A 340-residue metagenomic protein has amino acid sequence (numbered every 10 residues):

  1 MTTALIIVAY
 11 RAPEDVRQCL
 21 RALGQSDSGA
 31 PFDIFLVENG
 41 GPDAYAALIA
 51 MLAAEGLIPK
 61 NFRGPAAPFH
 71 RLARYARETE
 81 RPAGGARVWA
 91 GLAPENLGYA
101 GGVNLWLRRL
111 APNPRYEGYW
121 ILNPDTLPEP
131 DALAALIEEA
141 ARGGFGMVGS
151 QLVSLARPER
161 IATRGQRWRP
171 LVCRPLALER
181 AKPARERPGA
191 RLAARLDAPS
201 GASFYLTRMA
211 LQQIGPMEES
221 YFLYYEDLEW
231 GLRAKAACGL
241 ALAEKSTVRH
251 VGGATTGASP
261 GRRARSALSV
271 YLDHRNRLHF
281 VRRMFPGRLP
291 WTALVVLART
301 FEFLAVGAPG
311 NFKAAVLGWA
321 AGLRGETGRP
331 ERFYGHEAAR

Functional and structural regions predicted by a protein language model:
A12-Q25, A47: Short, well-formed alpha-helical segments that are part of the catalytic scaffolds of diverse glycosyltransferases
R21-P31, A54-G56: Short, acidic, metal-binding catalytic loop of nucleotide-sugar glycosyltransferases
E38-R71: A conserved acidic beta->alpha catalytic loop
L52-L57, G84, L92-E95, L127 (+1 more regions): Acidic/His-rich active-site region of diverse nucleotide-sugar glycosyltransferases
H70-A76, G85, L92-A111: Glycine-rich, basic loop-to-helix element that forms the pyrophosphate-binding segment of sugar-nucleotide handling
R115-L127: Short beta-strand-to-loop acidic/aromatic patch adjacent to the donor-nucleotide binding site
D197-P216, S220-T247: A short, conserved alpha-helix in the catalytic core of glycosyltransferases
L268, D273, F285-R340: Non-catalytic, C-terminal membrane-associated alpha-helical segments of glycosyltransferases
